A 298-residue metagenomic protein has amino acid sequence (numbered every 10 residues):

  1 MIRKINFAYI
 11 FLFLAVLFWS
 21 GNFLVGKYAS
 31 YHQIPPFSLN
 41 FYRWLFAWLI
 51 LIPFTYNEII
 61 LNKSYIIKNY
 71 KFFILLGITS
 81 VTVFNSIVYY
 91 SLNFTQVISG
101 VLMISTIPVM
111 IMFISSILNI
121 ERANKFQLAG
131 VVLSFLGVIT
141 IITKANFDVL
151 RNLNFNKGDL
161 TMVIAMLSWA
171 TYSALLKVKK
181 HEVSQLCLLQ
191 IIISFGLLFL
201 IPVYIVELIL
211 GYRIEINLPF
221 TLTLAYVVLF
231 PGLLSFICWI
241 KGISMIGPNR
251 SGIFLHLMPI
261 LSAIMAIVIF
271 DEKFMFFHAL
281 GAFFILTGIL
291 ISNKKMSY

Functional and structural regions predicted by a protein language model:
M1-Y42, R151-V178: Glycine-/small-residue-enriched transmembrane alpha-helix faces in small-molecule transporters and effluxers
I2, N40, W44, F126 (+3 more regions): C-terminal-most transmembrane helix of multi-pass membrane proteins
F18, N22-F23, I52-S99, M103-I104 (+2 more regions): Specific transmembrane alpha-helical segments of multi-pass solute transporters/efflux pumps, especially DMT/EamA
Y42, V81, N85, S99-T106 (+2 more regions): Helix-helix packing/entry segments at the starts of transmembrane helices
F46-I50, M103-I117, V132, F195-P202 (+3 more regions): Alpha-helical transmembrane segments of compact multi-pass small-molecule transporters, enriched in specific families
A47-I66, L136-N152, F195-P219, I264-F274 (+1 more regions): Membrane-interface helix-cap regions at the ends of transmembrane helices in multi-pass membrane proteins
L51, I111-F113, I117, V149-L210 (+1 more regions): Transmembrane alpha-helical segments that form core, pore/gating elements of small-molecule transporters/exporters
S64-K68, V101-I104, I120-T140, F155-D159 (+2 more regions): Loop-to-transmembrane alpha-helix entry segments
